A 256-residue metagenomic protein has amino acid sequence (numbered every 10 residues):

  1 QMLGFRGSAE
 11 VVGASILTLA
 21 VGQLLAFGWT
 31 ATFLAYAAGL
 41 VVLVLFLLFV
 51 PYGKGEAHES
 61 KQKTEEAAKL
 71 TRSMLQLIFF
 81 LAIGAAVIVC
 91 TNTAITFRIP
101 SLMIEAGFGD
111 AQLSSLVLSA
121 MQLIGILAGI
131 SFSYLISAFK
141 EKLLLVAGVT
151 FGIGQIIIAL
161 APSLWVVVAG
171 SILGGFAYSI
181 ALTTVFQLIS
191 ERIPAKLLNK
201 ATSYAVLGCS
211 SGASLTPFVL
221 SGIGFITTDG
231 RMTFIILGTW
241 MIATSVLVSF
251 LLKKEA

Functional and structural regions predicted by a protein language model:
Q1, I180-I193: Intracellular juxtamembrane helix-capping segments at the cytosolic ends of symmetry-related transmembrane helices
Q1-A9: Cytoplasmic helix-loop-helix junction between adjacent transmembrane helices in 12-TM secondary transporters
F33-L48, T233-S249: Symmetry-related core transmembrane helices of the 12-TM Major Facilitator Superfamily/SLC fold
L48-L70: Flexible cytoplasmic inter-helical loops of multi-pass small-molecule transporters
L77-L118: Extracytoplasmic gate region of multi-pass secondary transporters
A128-K140, G224: Helix-to-loop junctions at the C-terminal end of transmembrane segments in multipass secondary transporters
L143-I157: Structural signature of the two symmetry-related core transmembrane helices
A195-T227: A late C-terminal transmembrane helix in Major Facilitator Superfamily
